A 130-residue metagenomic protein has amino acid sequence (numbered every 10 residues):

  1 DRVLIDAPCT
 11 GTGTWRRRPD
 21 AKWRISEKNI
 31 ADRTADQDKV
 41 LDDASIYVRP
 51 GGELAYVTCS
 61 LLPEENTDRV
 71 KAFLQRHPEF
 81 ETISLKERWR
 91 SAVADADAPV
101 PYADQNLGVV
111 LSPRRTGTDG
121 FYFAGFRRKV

Functional and structural regions predicted by a protein language model:
D1: Conserved acidic residues
L4, P8-T10, A31, P50-V130: C-terminal catalytic and target-recognition region of SAM-dependent MTase-like enzymes, primarily methyltransferases
D6-T12, Q37-L41: Short, functional N-terminal and low-complexity linear motifs
T12-W23, T58-C59: Conserved P-loop NTPase nucleotide-binding/switch module
W15-R17, I25, A72, A103: Short, functionally important structural connectors and interaction interfaces within domains
P19-A21, D36, A72, V130: Sequence-pattern detector for short linear motifs and compositional/periodic biases rather than a specific fold
A21-R49: Glycine-rich S-adenosyl-L-methionine
